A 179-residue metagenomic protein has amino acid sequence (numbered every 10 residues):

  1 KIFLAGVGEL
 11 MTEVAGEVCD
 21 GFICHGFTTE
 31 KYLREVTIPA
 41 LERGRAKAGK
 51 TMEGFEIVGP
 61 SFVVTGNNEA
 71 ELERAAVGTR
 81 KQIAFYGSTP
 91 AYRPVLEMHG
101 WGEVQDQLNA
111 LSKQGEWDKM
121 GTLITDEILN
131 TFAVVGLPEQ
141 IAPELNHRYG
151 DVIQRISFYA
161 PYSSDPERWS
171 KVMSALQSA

Functional and structural regions predicted by a protein language model:
K1-A179: Active-site-adjacent structural elements that line small-molecule/cofactor binding pockets in enzymes
